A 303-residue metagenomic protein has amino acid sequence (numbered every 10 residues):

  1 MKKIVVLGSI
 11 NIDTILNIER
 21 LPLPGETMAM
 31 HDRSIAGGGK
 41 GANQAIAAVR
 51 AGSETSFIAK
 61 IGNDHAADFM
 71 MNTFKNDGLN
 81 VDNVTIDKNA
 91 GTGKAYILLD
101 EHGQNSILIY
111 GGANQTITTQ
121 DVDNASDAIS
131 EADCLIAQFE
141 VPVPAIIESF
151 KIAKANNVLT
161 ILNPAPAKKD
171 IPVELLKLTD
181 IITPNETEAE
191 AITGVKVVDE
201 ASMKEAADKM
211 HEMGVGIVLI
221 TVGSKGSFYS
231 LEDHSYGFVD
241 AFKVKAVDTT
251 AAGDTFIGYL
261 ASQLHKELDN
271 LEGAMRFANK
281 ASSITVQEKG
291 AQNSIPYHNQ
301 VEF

Functional and structural regions predicted by a protein language model:
M1-K60, H65-N76, A246: Glycine-rich phosphate/adenosyl-contacting loop at the front of the ribokinase-like
I4, E200-F303: Conserved phosphate-binding/catalytic region of the ribokinase-like
I46, K94-L98, S106, G226-S230: Short beta-strand scaffold segments in enzyme catalytic cores
H65-D77, A95-L99, G103, D121: Active-site-proximal loop->helix
D77-N89: A glycine-rich helix N-cap at a beta->alpha junction
I86, I97-C134, F139: Conserved phosphate-binding/catalytic loop of the ribokinase/pfkB sugar-kinase fold
A155-S235: Conserved phosphate/ATP/ADP-binding segment of small-molecule kinases
